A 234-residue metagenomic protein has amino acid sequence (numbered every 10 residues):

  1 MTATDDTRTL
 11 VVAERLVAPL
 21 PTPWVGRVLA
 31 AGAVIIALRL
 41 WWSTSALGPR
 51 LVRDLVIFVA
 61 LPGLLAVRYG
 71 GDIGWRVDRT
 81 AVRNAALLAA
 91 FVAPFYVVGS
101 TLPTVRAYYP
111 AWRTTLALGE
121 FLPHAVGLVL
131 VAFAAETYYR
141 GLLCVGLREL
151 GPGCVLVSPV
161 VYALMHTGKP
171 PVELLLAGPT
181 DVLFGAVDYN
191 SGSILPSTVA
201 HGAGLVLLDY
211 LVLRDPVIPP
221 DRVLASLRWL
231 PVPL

Functional and structural regions predicted by a protein language model:
M1-L20: Short, Lys/Arg-rich, polar N-terminal cytosolic tail immediately upstream of the first transmembrane signal-anchor
A18-G70: Alpha-helical transmembrane segments in multi-pass membrane proteins
L29, V82-A86, F121-A125, G153-V160 (+2 more regions): Hydrophobic alpha-helical transmembrane segments
G32-W41, V92-S100, P159-T167, A203-V212: Aromatic-anchored segments of alpha-helical transmembrane domains
L38-L40, T44, E173-P231: Functionally important transmembrane alpha-helices
S43-P49, L164-V172: Membrane-interface helix caps and helix-loop-helix hairpins in membrane proteins
A46-R50, G70-A134, V145, E149 (+1 more regions): Juxtamembrane helix-loop-helix connectors linking adjacent transmembrane helices in multi-pass membrane enzymes
A134-V157, A186-S193: Membrane-interface helix/loop boundary segments of multi-pass membrane proteins
